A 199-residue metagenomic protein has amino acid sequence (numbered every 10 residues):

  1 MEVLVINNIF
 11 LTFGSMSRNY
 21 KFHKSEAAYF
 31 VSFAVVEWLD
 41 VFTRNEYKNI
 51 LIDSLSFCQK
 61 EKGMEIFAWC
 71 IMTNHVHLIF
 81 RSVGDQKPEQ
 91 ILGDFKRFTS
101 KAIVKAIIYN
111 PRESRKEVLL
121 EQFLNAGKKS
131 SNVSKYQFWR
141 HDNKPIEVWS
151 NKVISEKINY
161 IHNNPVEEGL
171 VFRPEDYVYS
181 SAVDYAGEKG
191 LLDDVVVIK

Functional and structural regions predicted by a protein language model:
M1-K199: Short catalytic/metal-binding and nucleic-acid-binding patches
